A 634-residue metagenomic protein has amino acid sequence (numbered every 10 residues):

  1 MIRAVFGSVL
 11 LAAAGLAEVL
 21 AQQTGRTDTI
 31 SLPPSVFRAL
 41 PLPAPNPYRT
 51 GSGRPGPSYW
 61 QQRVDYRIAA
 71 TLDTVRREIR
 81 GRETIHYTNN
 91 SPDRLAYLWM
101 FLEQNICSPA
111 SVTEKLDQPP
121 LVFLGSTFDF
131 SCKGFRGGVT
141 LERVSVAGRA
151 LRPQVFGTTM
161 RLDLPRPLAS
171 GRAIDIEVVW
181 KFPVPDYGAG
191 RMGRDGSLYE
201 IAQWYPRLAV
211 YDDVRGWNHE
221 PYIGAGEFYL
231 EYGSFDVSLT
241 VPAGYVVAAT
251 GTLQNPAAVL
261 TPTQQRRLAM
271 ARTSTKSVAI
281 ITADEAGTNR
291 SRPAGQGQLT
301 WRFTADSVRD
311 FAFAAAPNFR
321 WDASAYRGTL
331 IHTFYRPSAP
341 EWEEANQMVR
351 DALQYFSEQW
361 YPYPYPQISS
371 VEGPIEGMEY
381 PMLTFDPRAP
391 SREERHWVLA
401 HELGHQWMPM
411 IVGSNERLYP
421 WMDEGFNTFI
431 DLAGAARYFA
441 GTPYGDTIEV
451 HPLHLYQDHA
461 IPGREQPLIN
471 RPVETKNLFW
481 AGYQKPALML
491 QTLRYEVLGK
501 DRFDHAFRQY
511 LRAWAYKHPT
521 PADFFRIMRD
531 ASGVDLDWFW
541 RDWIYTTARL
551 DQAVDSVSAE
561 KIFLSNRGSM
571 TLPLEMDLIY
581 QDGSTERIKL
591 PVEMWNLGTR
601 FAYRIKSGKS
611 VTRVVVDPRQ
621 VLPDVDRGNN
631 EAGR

Functional and structural regions predicted by a protein language model:
L20, S31-R49, V64, L102 (+2 more regions): Hydrophobic alpha-helical and helix-loop surface patches within well-folded domains that function as non-catalytic
Q22-R80, D195, D537: N-terminal, polar/Ser/Thr-rich
T29, E78, T88, R94 (+7 more regions): A surface-exposed beta-strand-loop module
I79-N90, E560-F563: Short beta-strand elements of extracellular/lumenal beta-sandwich folds
L95-R149, G244-Y245, I579, G583-K589: Solvent-exposed beta-hairpin/edge-strand motifs
A110-L124, K181-F235, P256, Q620-R634: Glycine/proline-rich low-complexity spacer/linker segments in large multi-domain proteins
V210-W217, I223-A400, F429: Hydrophobic helix-coil surface modules that form long, contiguous segments used for peptide/substrate interaction
A248, L536-D537, V557-D617: Beta-strand-rich binding/interaction modules
